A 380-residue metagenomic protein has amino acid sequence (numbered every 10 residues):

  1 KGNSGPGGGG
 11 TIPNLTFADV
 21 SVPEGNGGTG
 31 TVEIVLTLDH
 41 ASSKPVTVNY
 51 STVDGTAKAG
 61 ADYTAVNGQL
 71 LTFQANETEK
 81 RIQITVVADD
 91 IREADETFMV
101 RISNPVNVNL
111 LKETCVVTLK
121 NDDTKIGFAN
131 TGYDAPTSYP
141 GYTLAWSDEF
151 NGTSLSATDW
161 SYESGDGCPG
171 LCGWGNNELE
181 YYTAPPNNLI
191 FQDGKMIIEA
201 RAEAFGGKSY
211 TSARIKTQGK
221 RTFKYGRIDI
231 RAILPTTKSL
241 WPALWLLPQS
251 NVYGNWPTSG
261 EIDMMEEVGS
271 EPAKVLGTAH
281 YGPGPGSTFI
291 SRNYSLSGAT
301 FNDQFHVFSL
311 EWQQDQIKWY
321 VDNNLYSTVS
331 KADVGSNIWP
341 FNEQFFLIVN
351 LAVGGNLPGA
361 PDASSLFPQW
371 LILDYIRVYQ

Functional and structural regions predicted by a protein language model:
K1-G2, L240: Intrinsically disordered, low-complexity segments used for protein-protein interactions
G2, G8-G127: Short boundary segments that mark the start of a structured unit
N3, I82-Q83, A94, S103 (+4 more regions): Small/flexible residues
N109, N121-Q380: GH16 jelly-roll
